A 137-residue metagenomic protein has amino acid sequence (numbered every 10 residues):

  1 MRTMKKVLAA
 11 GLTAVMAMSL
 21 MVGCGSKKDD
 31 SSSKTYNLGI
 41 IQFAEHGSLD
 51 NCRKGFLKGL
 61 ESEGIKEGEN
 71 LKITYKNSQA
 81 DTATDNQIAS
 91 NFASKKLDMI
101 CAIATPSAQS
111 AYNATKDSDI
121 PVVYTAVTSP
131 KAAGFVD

Functional and structural regions predicted by a protein language model:
R2-L12, G25-D137: Short hydrophobic alpha-helices and adjacent helix-cap/hinge residues
M16: Short, positively charged
S19-G23: C-terminal motif of bacterial Sec signal peptides marking the signal peptidase cleavage site
